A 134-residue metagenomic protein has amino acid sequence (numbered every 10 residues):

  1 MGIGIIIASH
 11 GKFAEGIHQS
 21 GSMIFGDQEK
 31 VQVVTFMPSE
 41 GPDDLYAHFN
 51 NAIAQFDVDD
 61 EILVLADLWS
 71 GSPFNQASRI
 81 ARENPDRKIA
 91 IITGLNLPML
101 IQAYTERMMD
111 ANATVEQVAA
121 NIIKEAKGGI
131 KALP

Functional and structural regions predicted by a protein language model:
G2-P134: N-terminal loops that bind phosphate or other acidic moieties and the adjacent beta-alpha structural core
